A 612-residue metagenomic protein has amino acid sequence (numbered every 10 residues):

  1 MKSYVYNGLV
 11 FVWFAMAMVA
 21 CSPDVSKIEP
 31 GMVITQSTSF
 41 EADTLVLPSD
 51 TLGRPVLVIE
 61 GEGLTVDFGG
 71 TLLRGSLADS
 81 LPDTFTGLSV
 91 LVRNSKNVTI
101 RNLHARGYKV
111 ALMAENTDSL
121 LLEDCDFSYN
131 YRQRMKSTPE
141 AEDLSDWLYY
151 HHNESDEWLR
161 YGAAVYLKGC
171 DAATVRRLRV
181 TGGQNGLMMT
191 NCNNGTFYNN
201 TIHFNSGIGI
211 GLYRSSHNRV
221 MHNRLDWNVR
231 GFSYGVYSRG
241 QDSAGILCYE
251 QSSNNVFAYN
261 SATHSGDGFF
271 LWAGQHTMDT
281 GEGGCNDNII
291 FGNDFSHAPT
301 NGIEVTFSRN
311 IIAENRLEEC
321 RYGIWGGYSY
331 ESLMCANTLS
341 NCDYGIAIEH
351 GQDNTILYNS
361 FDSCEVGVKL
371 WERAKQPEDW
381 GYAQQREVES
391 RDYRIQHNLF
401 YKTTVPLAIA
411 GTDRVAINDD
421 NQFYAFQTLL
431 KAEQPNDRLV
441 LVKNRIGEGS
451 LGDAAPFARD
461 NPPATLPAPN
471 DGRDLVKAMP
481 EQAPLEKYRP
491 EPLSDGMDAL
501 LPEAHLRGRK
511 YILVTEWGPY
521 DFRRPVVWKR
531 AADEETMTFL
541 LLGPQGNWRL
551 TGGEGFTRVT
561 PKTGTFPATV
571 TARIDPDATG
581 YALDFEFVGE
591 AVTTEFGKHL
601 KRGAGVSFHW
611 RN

Functional and structural regions predicted by a protein language model:
M1-L9: Bacterial N-terminal signal peptides that target proteins for export
G8-A17: Bacterial N-terminal signal peptides
M16-K27: Bacterial Sec-dependent signal peptides at the C-terminal "C-region" and cleavage site
M32-T35, V46-T65, G75-R101, G107-S119 (+3 more regions): Extracellular beta-strand-rich solenoid/capping regions of secreted or surface-exposed proteins that bind or remodel
L72-L91, L121-K168, T174-R177, G186-T190 (+11 more regions): Acidic/polar low-complexity surface segments
A468-N612: Long, low-hydrophobicity ectodomains and other hydrophilic envelope-associated domains
